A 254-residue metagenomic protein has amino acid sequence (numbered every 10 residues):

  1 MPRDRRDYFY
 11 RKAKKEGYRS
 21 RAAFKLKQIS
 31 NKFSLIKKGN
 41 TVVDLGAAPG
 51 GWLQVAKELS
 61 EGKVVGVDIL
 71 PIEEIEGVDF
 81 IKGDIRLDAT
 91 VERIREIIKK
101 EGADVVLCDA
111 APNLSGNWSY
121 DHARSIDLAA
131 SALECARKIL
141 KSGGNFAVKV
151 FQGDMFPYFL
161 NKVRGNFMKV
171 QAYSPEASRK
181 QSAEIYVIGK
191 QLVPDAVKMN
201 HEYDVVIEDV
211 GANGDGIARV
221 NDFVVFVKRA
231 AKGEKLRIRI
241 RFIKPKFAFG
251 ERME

Functional and structural regions predicted by a protein language model:
M1-E254: SAM-dependent transferase fold signal centered on methyltransferase-like domains, encompassing both Class I
